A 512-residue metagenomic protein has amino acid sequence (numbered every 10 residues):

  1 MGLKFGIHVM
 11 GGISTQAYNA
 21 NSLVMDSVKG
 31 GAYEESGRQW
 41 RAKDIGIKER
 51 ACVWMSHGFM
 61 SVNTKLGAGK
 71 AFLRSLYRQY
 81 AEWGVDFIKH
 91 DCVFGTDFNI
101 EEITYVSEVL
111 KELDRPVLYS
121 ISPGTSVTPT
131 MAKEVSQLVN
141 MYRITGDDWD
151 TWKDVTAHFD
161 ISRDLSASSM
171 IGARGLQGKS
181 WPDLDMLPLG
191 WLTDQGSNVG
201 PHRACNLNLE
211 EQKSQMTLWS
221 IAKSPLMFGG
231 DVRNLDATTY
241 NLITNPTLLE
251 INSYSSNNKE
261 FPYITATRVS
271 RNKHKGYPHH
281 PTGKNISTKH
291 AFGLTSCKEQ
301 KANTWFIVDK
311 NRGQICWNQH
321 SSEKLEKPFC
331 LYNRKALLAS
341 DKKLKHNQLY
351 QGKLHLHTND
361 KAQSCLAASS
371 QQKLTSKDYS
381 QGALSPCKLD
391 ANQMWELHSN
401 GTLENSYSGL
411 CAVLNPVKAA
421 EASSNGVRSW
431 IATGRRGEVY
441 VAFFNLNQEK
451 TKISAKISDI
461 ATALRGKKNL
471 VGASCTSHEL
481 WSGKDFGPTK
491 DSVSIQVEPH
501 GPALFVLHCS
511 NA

Functional and structural regions predicted by a protein language model:
G2-G6, W83-I88, L113-L118, Q137-L138 (+1 more regions): Loop/turn elements at helix/coil->beta-strand transitions in domains of secreted/extracellular proteins
L3-A20, S61-T64, G95, K111-P129: Aromatic-lined carbohydrate-recognition surfaces of secreted/lumenal glycan-active proteins
G12-W83, F87, C92: Active-site-adjacent "subsite" loops/lids of carbohydrate-active enzymes
K43-A51, K65, S75, E112 (+2 more regions): Glycan-recognition surfaces
T217-K273, P416-E421: Catalytic cores of secreted or luminal carbohydrate-active enzymes
W219-G229, R271-Y277, T282, S423-G466: Carbohydrate-binding surface patches
I264-N425: Lectin-like carbohydrate-binding module/patch detector with strong preference for beta-trefoil
G487-A512: C-terminal beta-strand-rich structural cap/linker in extracellular carbohydrate-active enzymes
